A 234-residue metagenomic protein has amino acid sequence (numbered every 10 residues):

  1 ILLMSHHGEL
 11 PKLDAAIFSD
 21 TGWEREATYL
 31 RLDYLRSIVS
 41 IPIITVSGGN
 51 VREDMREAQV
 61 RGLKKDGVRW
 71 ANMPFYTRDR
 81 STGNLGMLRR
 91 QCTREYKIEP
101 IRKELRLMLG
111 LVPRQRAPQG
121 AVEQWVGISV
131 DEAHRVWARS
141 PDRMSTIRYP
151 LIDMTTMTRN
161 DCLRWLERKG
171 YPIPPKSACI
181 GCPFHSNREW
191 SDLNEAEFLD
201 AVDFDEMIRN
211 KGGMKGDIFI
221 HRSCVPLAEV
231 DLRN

Functional and structural regions predicted by a protein language model:
I1-N234: Nucleotide-activated chemistry modules centered on ATP-dependent adenylation/adenylyltransferase
